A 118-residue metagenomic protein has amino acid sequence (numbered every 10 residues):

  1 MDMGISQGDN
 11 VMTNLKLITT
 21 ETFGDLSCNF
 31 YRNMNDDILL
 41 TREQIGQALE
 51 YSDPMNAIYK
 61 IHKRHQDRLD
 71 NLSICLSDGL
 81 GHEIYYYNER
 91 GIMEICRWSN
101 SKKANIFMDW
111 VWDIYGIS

Functional and structural regions predicted by a protein language model:
M1-S118: An anion-engaging/catalytic patch
